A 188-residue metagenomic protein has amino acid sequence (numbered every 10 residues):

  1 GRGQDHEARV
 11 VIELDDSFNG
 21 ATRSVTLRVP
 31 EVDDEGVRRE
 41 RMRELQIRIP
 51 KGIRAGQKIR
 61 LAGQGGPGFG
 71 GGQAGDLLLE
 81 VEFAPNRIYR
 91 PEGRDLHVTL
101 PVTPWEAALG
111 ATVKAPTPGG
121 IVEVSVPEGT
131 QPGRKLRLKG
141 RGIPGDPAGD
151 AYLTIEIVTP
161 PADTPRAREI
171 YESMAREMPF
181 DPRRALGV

Functional and structural regions predicted by a protein language model:
G1-R39, Q46, F69-A74, M178-V188: Post-J-domain flank of DnaJ/Hsp40 co-chaperones
R38-V188: Intrinsically disordered, low-complexity linker/assembly segments
